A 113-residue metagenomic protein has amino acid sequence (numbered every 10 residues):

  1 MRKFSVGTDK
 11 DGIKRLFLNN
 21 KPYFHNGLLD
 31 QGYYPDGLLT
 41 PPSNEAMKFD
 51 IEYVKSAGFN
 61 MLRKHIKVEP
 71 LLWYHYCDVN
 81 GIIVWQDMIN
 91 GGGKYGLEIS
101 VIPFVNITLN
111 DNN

Functional and structural regions predicted by a protein language model:
M1-N113: Active-site-adjacent substrate/metal-binding segments within catalytic domains of carbohydrate-active enzymes
